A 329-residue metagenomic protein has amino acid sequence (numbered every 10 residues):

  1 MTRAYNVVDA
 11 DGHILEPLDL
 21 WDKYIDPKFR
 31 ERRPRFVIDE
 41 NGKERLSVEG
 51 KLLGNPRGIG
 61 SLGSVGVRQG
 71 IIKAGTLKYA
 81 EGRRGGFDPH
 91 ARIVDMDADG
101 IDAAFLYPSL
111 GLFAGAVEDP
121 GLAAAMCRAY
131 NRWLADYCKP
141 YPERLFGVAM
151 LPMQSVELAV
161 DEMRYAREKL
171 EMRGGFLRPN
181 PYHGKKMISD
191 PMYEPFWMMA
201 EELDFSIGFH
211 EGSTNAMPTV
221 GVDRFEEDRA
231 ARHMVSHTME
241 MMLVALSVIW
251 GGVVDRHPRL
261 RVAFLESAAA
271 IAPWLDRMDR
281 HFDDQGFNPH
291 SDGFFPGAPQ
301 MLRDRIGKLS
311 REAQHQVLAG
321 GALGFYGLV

Functional and structural regions predicted by a protein language model:
T2-N6, P17-R68, I72-G75, Y79-A103 (+6 more regions): Mid-to-C-terminal alpha-helical segments outside catalytic/metal-binding sites
G12-H13: Active-site metal-binding loops of divalent metal-dependent hydrolases
G58, G115-E118, A159-V160: Short, conserved acidic/polar surface loops in the N-terminal third of protein domains
K73-R84, V94-D97, I101-E118, R144-M150 (+1 more regions): Divalent metal-dependent hydrolysis catalytic cores, especially in the metallo-beta-lactamase
G121-Y137: Active-site-proximal gating segment of KS-fold condensing enzymes and close homologs
A125, C138-F146, L151, E157-P296 (+2 more regions): Catalytic pocket-lining loop regions of alpha/beta-barrel enzymes, especially the amidohydrolase/enolase/GH5 lineages
